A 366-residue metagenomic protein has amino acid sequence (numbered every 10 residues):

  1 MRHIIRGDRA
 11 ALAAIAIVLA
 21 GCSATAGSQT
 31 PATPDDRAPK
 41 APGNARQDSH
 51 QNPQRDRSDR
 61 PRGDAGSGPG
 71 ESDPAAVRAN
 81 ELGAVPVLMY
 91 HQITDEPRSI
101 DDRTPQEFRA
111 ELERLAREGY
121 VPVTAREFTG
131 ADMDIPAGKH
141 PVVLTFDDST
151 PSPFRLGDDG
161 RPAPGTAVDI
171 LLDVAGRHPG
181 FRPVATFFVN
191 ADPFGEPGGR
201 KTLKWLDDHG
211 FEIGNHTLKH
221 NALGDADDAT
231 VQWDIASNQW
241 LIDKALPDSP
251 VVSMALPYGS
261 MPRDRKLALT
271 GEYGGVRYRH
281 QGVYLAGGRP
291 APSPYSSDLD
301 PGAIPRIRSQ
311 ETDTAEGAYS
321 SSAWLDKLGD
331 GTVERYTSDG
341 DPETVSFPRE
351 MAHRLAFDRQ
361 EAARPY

Functional and structural regions predicted by a protein language model:
M1-A32: Secretory targeting and sorting signals
G27-S49: Extracytoplasmic/lumenal low-complexity Ser/Thr/Pro-rich segments of cell-envelope proteins
A41-N44, D48, N52, D56-T145 (+3 more regions): C-terminal active-site subregion of NodB/CE4 polysaccharide deacetylases
N80, I135, I170-F181, E196-G214 (+1 more regions): Acidic (Asp/Glu)-rich catalytic clusters
P86-M89, Y120-A125, V143-L144, A167-E196 (+4 more regions): Short, well-structured secondary-structure segments
R109-L112, V168, L172-G176, R200-D207 (+2 more regions): Short amphipathic alpha-helical segments and helix-helix/interface helices
L171-A175, V184-P197, G259-P262, Q281-P294: A short, hydrophobic secondary-structure junction motif
